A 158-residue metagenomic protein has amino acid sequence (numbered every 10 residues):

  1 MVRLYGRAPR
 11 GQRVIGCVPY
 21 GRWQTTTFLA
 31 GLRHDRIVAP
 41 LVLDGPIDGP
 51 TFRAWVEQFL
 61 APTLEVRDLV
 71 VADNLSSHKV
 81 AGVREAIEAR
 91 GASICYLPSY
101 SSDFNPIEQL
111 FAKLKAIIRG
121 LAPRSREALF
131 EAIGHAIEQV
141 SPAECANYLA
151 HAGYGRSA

Functional and structural regions predicted by a protein language model:
M1-A158: Short functional hotspots at interaction and active-site rims
